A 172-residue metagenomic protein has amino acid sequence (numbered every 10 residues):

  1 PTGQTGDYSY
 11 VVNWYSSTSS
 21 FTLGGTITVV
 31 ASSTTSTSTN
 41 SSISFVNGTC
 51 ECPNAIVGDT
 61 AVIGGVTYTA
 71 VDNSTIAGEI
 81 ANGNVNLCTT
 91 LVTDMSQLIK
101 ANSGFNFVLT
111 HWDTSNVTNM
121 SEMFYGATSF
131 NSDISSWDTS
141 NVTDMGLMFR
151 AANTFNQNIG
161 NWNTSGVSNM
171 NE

Functional and structural regions predicted by a protein language model:
P1, S20, C88: Functionally engaged cysteine thiol sites
P1-D7: Surface-exposed, short loops/turns at beta-strand junctions within beta-sandwich domains
V12-W14: Conserved structural position at the C-terminal beta-strand of extracellular beta-sandwich adhesion modules
S16-T18: Solvent-exposed strand-loop boundary residues in beta-sheet-rich modules
F21-S33: C-terminal edge beta-strand
V30-E172: Negatively charged
